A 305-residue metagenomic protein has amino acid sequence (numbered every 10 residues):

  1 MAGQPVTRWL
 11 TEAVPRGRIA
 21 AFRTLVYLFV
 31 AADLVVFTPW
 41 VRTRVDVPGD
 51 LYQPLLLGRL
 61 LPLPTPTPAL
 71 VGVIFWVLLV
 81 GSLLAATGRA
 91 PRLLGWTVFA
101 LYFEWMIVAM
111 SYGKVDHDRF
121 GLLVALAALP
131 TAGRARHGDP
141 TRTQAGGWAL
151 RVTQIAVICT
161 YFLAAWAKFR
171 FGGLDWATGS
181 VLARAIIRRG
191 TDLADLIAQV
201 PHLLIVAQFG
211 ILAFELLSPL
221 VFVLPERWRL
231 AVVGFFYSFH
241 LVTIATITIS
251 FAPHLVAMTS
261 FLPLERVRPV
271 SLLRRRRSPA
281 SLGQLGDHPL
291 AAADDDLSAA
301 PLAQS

Functional and structural regions predicted by a protein language model:
M1-S305: Alpha-helical membrane-anchoring segments
